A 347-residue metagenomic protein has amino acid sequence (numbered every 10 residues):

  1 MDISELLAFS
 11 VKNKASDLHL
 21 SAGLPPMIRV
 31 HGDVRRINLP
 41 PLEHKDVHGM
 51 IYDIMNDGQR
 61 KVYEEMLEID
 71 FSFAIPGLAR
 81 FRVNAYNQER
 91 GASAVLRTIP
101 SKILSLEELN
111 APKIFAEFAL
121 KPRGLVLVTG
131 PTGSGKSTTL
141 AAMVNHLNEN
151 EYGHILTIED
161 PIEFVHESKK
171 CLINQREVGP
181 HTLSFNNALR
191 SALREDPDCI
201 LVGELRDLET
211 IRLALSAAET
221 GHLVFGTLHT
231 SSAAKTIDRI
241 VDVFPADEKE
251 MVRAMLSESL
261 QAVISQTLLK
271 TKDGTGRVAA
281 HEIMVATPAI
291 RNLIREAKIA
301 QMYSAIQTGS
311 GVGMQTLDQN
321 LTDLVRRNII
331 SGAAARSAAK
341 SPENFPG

Functional and structural regions predicted by a protein language model:
M1-G347: Short, flexible helix-loop junctions that flank or precede catalytic/ligand sites
